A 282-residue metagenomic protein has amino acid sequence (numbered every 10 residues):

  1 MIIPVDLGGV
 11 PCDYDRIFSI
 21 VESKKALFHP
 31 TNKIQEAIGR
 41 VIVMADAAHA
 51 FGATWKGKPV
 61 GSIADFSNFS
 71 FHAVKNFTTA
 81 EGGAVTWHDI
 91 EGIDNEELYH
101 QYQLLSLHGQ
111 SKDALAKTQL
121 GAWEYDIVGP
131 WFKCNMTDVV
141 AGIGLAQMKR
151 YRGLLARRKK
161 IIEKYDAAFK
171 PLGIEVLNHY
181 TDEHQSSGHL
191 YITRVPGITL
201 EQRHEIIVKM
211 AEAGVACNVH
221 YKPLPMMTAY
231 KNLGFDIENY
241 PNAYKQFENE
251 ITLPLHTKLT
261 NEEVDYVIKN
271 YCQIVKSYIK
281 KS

Functional and structural regions predicted by a protein language model:
M1-T79, T86-E91: Active-site phosphate-binding strand-loop segment of PLP-dependent enzymes
M1-V5, V10-S19, L27-H29, T54 (+1 more regions): PLP-dependent aminotransferase class I/II
T79-G82, G142-G144: Adenylate-forming
G83-V85, Y191: Short cationic amphipathic helices and targeting signals
